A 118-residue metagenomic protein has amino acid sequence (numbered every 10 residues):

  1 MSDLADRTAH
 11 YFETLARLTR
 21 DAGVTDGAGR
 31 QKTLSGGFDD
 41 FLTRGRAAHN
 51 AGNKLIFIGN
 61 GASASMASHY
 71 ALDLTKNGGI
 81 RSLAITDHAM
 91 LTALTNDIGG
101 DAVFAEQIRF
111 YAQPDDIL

Functional and structural regions predicted by a protein language model:
M1-L118: Conserved N-terminal alpha-helical segment that immediately precedes and caps sugar-phosphate-binding
